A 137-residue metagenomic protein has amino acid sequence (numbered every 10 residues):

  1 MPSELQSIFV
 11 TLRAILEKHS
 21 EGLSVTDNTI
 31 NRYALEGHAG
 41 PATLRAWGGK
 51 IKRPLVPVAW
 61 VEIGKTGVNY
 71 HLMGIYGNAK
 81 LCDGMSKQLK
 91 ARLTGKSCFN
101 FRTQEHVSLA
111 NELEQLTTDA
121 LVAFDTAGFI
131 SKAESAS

Functional and structural regions predicted by a protein language model:
M1-S137: Charge-dense, helix-prone N-terminal extensions
